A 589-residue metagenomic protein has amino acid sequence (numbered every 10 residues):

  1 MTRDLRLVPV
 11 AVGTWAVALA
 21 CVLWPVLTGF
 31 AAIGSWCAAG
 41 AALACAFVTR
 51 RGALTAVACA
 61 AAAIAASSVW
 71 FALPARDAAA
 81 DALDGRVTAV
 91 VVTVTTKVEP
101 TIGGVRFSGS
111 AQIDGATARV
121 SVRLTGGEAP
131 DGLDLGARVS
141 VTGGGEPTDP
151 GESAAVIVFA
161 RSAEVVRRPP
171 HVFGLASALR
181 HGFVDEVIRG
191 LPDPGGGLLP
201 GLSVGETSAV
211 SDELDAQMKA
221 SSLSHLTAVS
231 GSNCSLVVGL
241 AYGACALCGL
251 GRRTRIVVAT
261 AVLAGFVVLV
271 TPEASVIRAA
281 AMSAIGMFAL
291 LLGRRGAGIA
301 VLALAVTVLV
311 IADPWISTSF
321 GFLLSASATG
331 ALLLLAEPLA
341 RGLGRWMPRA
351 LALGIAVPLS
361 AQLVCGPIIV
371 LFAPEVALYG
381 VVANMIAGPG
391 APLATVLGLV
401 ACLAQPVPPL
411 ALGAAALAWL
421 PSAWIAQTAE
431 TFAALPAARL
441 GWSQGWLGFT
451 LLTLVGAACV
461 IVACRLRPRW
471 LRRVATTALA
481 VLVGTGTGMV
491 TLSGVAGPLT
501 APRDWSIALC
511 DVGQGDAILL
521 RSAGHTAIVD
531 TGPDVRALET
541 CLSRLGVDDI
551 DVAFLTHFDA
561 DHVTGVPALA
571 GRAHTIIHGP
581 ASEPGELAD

Functional and structural regions predicted by a protein language model:
M1-A78, R278: N-terminal leader/targeting segments
T2, A89, G115, T125-T142 (+5 more regions): Non-globular, low-confidence helical/coil segments that flank catalytic cores
T2-V8, V12-L19, G151-A279, M287 (+2 more regions): Aromatic-rich juxtamembrane segments at the membrane interface
V69-V87, G494-L499: Short boundary/loop segments of OB/S1/cold-shock single-stranded nucleic-acid-binding domains
T93-H181: OB-fold single-stranded nucleic acid-binding module
S211-V381, Q444-L499, P580: Hydrophobic alpha-helical transmembrane segments in multi-pass membrane proteins
A331-A437: Alpha-helical transmembrane segments of multi-pass integral membrane proteins
